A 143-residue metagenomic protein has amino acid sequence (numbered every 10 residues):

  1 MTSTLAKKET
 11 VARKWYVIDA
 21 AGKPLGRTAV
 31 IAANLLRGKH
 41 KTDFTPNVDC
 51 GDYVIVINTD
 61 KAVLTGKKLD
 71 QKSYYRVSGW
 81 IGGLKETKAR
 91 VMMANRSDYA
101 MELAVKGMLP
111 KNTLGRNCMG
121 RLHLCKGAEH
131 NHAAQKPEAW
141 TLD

Functional and structural regions predicted by a protein language model:
M1-L103, T113, N131-D143: Ribosome large-subunit tunnel/peptidyl-transferase-proximal elements
E102, L109-N131: C-terminal structural segments of small proteins and small subunits
